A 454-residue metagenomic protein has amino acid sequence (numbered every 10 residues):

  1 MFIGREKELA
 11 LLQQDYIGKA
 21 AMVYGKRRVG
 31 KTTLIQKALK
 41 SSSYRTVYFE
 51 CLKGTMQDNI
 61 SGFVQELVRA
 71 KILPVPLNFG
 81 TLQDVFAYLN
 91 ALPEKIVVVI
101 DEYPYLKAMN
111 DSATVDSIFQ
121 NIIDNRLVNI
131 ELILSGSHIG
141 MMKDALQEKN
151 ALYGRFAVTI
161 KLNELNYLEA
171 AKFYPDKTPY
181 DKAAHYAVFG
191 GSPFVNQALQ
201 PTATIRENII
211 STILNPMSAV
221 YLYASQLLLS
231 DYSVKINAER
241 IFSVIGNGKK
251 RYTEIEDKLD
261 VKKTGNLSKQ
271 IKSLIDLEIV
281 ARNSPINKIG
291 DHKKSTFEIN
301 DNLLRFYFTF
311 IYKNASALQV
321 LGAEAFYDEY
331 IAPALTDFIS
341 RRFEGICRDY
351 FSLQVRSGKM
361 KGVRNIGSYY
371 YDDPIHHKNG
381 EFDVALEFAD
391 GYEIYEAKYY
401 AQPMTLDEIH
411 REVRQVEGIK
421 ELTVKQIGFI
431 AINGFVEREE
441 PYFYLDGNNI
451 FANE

Functional and structural regions predicted by a protein language model:
M1-E324: Phosphate-binding site recognition
S295-E454: A cross-kingdom feature that marks ATP-driven nucleic-acid transaction machinery
